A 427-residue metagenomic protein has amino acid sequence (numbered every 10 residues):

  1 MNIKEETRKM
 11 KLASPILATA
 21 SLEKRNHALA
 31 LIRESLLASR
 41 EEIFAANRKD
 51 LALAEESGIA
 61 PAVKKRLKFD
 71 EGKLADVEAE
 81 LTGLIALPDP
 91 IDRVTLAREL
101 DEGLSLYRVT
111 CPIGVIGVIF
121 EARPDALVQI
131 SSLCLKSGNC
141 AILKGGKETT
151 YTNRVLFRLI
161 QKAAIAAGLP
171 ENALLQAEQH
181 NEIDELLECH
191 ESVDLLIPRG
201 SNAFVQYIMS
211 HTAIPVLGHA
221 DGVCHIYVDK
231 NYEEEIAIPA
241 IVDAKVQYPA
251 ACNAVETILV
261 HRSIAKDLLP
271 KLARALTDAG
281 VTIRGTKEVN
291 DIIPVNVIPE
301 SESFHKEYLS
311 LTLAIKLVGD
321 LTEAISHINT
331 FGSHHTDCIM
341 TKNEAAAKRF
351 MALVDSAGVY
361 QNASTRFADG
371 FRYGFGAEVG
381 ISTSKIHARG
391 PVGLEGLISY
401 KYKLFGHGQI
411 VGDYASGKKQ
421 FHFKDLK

Functional and structural regions predicted by a protein language model:
M1-L106, L133: N-terminal Rossmann-like NAD(P)+-binding subdomain of aldehyde/semialdehyde dehydrogenases
A13-T19, I258-V260, S310-G319, H334-I339: Short, well-ordered beta-strand elements within core beta-sheets of diverse protein domains
A20-N26, I91, A167-L174, P249-A254 (+4 more regions): Flexible, glycine/charged-enriched surface loops at secondary-structure junctions
H27, S326, T330-L426: C-terminal core of ALDH-fold dehydrogenases
A86, T95-N231, E235: Rossmann-like NAD(P) dinucleotide-binding subdomain of oxidoreductase/dehydrogenase enzymes
E121-D125, Q129-C140, L159-K162, A166 (+2 more regions): ALDH superfamily catalytic-core signature
I226-K230, L259-R262, L317-V318, M340-K342 (+1 more regions): Short beta-strand-to-turn element immediately C-terminal to the catalytic PLP-Schiff-base lysine in fold type I
